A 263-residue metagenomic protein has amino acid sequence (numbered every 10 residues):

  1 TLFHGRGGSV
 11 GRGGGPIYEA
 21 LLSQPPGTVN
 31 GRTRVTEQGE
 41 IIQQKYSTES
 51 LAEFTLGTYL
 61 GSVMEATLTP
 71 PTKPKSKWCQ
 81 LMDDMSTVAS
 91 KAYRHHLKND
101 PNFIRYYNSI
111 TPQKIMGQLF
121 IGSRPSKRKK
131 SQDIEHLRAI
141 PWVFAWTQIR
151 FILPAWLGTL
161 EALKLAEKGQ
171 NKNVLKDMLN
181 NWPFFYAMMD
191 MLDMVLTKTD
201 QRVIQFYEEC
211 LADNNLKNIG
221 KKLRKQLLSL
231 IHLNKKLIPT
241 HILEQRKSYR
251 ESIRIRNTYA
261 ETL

Functional and structural regions predicted by a protein language model:
T1-P26: Aromatic- and carboxylate-enriched substrate-binding clefts and catalytic-loop regions of carbohydrate-active enzymes
R6-S9, I17, T36-L263: Acidic, glycine-enriched catalytic cores built around paired aspartates
A20-G39: Acidic, His- and aromatic-enriched active-site or binding-groove loops in soluble protein domains that engage sugars
